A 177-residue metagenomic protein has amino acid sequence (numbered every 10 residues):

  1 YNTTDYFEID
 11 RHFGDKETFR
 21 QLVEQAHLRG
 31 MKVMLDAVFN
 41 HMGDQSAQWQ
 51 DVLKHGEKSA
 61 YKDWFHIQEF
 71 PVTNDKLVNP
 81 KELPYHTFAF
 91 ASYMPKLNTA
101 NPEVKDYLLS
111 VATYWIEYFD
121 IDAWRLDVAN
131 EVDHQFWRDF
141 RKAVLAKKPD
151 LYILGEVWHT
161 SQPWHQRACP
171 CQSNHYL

Functional and structural regions predicted by a protein language model:
Y1-I9, F39-E82, K142, P163 (+1 more regions): Aromatic- and acidic-residue-enriched segments that line the glycan-binding/catalytic groove of carbohydrate-active
Y1-K16, F90-K105, D122-E131: The substrate-binding groove and active-site-proximal loops of carbohydrate-active enzymes, especially glycoside
Y1-K32, W137: Aromatic- and glycine-enriched glycan-recognition loops and surfaces that form the carbohydrate-binding subsites
Y6, A26, D36, L108 (+3 more regions): Conserved, mostly hydrophobic/aromatic
H27-M34, D120-A123, K148-Y152: Loop/turn elements at helix/coil->beta-strand transitions in domains of secreted/extracellular proteins
H41, W49-L53, V111-T113, E117 (+1 more regions): Active-site-proximal helices and loops of the catalytic beta/alpha 8
P84-F88: Flexible hinge/switch segments at interdomain interfaces of large molecular machines
A100-Y118: Short, acidic/polar
